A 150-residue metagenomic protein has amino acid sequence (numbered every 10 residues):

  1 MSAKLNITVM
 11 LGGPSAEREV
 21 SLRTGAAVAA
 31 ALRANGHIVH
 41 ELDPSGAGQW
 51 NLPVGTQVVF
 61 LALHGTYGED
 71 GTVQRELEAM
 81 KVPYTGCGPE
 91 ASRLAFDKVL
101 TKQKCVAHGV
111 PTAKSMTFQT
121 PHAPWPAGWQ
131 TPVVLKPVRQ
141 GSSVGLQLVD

Functional and structural regions predicted by a protein language model:
M1-E90, L94-A107, Q119-P126: ATP-binding N-terminal substructure of ATP-dependent carboxylate-amine bond-forming enzymes
S21, P132-D150: Glycine-rich phosphate-binding loop of ATP-grasp-fold ATP-dependent ligases
V39, T112, Q147-D150: Conserved ATP-binding module of the ATP-grasp superfamily
V73, D97, T101, P111 (+2 more regions): Internal, well-ordered alpha-helical segments in soluble enzyme and binding-protein domains
V82, V106-V110, K136-V144: Acidic/polar active-site rim loop that often engages polyanionic ligands
S115-T117: Conserved S-adenosyl-L-methionine
